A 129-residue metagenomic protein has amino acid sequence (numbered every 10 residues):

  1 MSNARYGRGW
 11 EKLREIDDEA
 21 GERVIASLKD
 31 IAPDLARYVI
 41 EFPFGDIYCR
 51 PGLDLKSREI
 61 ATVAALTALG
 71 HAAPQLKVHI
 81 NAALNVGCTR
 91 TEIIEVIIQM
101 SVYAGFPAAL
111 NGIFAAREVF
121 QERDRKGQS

Functional and structural regions predicted by a protein language model:
M1-K56, N85, L110-S129: Acidic, glycine/proline-rich low-complexity segments that act as flexible tails and inter-domain linkers
K12, P43, V78-H79, V96: A general alpha-helix detector
R37-I40, G70-L76: Short acidic alpha-helix initiation/capping motifs at coil-to-helix transition points, especially at protein N-termini
D54, G70-H71, I93, G105: Short coil/turn motifs at helix boundaries and re-entrant loops, enriched in small/polar and proline residues
R58-L66, V96-I97: Short, structured motif recognition centered on aromatic/hydrophobic residues
E59, F106-P107: Substrate/cofactor-recognition hotspot
T67-A68, V86, Q99-F106: A short structural micro-motif
A72-E92, A108-V119: Extended intrinsically disordered, low-complexity coil regions enriched in Ser, Thr, Gly, Ala and often Pro
